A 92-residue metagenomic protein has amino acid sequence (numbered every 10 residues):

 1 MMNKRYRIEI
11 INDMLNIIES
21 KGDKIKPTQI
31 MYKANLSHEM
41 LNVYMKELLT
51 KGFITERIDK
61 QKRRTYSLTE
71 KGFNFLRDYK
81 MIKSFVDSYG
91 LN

Functional and structural regions predicted by a protein language model:
M1-M14: Short alpha-helical segments that sit at the start of domains
D13, I17-K21: Short amphipathic alpha-helical elements of helix-turn-helix/winged-helix folds
D23-K33: Short acidic, hydrophobic short linear motifs in intrinsically disordered regions
L36-T50: Short amphipathic alpha-helical interaction segments
L49-D59: A short, conserved structural fragment
Q61-D78: Basic, amphipathic "hinge/linker" alpha-helix immediately C-terminal to the N-terminal HTH DNA-binding motif
R77-N92: Amphipathic alpha-helical dimerization/coiled-coil segments that flank or bridge DNA-binding/regulatory modules
